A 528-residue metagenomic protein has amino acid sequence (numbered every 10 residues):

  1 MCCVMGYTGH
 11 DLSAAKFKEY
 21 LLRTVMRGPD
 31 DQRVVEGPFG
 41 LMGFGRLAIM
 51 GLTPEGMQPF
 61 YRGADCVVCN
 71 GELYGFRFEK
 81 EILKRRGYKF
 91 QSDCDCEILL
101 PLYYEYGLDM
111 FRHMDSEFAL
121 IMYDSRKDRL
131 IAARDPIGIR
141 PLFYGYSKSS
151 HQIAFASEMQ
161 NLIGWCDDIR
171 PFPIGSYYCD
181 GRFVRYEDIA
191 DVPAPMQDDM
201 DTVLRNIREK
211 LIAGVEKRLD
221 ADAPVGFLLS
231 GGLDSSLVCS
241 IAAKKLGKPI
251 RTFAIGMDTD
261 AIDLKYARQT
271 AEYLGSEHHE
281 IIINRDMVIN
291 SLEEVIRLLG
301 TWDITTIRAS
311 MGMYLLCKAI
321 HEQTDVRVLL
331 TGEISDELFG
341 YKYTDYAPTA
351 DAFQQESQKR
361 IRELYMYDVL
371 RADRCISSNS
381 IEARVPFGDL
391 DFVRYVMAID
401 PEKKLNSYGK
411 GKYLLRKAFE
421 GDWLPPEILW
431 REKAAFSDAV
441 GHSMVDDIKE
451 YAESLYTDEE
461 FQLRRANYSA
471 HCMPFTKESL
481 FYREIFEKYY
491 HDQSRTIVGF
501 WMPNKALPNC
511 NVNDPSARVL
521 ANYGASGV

Functional and structural regions predicted by a protein language model:
M1-V68, E72, P101-D198, R208-E216 (+3 more regions): N-terminal glutamine amidotransferase
T8-S13, R85, E105, R126-S149 (+4 more regions): ATP-dependent adenylate-handling active sites, centered on carboxylate activation for C-N bond formation
K18-L21, C96-L100, K245, V393 (+2 more regions): Short, well-structured alpha-helical segments
R27-E36, Q91-C96, L142, D167 (+2 more regions): A short, aromatic/hydrophobic, helix- or strand-capping loop or linear motif that either lines the entrance/gate
G45, D93, Y186-I189, I255 (+1 more regions): Conserved beta-strand termini and adjacent loop/short-helix elements that scaffold enzyme active sites in alpha/beta
L83-D93, L108-M110, L162-I169, W302-I304 (+1 more regions): Short, polar/flexible loop-turn hinges at active-site or ligand-entry regions and domain interfaces
Y186, P425-A434: Conserved S-adenosyl-L-methionine
